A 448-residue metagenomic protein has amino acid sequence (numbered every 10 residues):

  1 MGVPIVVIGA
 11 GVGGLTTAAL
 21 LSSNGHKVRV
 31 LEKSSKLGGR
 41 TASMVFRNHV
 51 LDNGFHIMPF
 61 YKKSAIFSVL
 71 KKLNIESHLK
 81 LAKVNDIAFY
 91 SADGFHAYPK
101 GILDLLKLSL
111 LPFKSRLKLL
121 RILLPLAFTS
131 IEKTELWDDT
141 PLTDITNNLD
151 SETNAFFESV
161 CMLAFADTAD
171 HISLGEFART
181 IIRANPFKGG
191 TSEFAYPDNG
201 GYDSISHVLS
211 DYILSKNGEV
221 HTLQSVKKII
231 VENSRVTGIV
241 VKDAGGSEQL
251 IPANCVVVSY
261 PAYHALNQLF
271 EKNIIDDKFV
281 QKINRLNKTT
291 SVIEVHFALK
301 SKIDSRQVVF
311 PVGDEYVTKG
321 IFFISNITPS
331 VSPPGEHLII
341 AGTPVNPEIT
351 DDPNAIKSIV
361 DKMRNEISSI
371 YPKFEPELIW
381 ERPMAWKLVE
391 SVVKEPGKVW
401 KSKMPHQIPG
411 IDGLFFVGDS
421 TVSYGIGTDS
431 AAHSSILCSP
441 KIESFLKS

Functional and structural regions predicted by a protein language model:
V3-V30: N-terminal Rossmann-like FAD-binding beta1-loop-alpha1 element of flavoenzymes
S22-R47: Glycine-rich FAD pyrophosphate-binding loop
H49-I131: Dinucleotide-binding Rossmann-like beta1-alpha1 core, especially the glycine-rich loop that anchors the ADP
I57-K62, T134-D138, K188-Y212, P353-I359: Short beta-strand to alpha-helix junction loop
A92, K107-R183, Y196: Rossmann-like flavin
R183-S247: Helical element adjacent to the flavin cofactor pocket in flavoenzyme catalytic cores
K227-H337, P405: Mid-domain catalytic core of redox enzymes that form a hydrophobic substrate pocket/lid adjacent to a catalytic redox
I324-S448: Conserved flavin/dinucleotide-binding core of flavoenzymes
